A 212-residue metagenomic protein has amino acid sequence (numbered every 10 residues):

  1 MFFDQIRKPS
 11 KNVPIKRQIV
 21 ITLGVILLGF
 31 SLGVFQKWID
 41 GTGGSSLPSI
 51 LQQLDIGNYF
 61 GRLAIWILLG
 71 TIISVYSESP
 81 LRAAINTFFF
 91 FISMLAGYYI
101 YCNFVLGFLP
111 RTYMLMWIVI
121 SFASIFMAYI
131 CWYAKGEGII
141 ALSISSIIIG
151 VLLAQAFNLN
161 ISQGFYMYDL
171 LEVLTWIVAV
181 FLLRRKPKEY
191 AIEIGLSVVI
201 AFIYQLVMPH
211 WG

Functional and structural regions predicted by a protein language model:
M1-L95, Y99: N-terminal topogenic module of multi-pass integral membrane proteins
L51-I65, L109-V119, N160-V173: Structural signature of hydrophobic alpha-helical transmembrane segments
L63-S74, I120-W132, V173-A179: Hydrophobic cores of alpha-helical transmembrane segments in multi-pass inner/ER membrane proteins, independent
I85-M94, S143-L152, E189-I203: Central hydrophobic cores of alpha-helical transmembrane segments in multi-pass integral membrane proteins
I100-F165: Membrane-proximal helix-loop-helix units in multi-pass membrane proteins
F126-A141, V180-I194, Y204-Q205: Membrane-water interface at the C-terminal end of transmembrane alpha helices
F157-Y168, W176-I192: Membrane-helix boundary connector in multi-pass membrane proteins
A201-G212: Juxtamembrane boundary at the C-terminal end of a transmembrane helix
